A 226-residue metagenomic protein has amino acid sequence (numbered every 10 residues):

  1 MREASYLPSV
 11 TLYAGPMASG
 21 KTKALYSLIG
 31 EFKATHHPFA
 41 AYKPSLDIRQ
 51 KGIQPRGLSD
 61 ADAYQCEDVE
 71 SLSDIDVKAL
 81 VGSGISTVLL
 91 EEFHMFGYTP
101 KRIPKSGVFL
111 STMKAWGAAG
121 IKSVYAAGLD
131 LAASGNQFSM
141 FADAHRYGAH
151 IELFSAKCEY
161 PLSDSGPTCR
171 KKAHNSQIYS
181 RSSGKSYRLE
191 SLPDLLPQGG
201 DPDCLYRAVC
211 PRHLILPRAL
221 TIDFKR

Functional and structural regions predicted by a protein language model:
R2-A79, L131-D143, A156, P193-V209 (+1 more regions): Conserved P-loop
Y6-L7, G82-G84, A119-I121: Short loop/turn elements that form and flank the Walker-type P-loop nucleotide-binding site in RecA-like NTPase cores
L12, T87-E91, Y125: Structural motif
M17, K33, V81, G97 (+1 more regions): N-terminal cationic-hydrophobic initiation segments that often serve targeting/anchoring roles
T35-H37, G84, G148-A149: Short glycine/proline-enriched coil/turn segments at helix->beta-strand junctions
D74, F93-D223: Replace "adjacent to P-loop NTPase cores in ATP/GTP-dependent enzymes" with "adjacent to NTP-binding cores
I75-G97: Short, well-structured hydrophobic secondary-structure segments
